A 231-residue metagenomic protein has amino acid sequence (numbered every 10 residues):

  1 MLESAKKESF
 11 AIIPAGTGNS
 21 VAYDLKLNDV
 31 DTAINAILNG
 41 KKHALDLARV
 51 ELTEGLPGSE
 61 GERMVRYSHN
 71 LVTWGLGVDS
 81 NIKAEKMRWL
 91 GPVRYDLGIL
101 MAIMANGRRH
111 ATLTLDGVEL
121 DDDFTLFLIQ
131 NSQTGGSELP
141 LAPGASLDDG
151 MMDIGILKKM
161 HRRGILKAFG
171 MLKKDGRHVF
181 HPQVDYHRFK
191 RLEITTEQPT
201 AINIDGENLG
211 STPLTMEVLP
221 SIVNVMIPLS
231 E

Functional and structural regions predicted by a protein language model:
M1, A22-D24, E138-L139, L166 (+1 more regions): Short glycine-/acidic-enriched loop or helix-start segments at secondary-structure transitions that form or flank
E3, E85-M87, P143-S146, G170-K174: Short, solvent-exposed amphipathic alpha-helical segments in soluble enzyme and RNA/protein-processing domains
E3-I129: Catalytic core of DAGKc-family lipid kinases
V50-E51, K83, Q130, G155-K158 (+1 more regions): Short beta-strand-to-turn element immediately C-terminal to the catalytic PLP-Schiff-base lysine in fold type I
T73, G77, L128-P143, N208: Glycine-rich phosphate/pyrophosphate-binding beta-alpha loops
G77-S80, D121-D123, G135-E138, R162-I165: Short acidic/glycine-rich loop or secondary-structure boundary segments that cap or lie
R88-R94, E138, P143-G164: Gly/Ser/Thr-rich active-site loops/lids in small-molecule metabolic enzymes that frequently grip phosphoryl groups
L115-D116, D121, S146, I156-E231: ATP/nucleoside-binding phosphotransfer catalytic cores, i.e., glycine-rich phosphate-binding loops
